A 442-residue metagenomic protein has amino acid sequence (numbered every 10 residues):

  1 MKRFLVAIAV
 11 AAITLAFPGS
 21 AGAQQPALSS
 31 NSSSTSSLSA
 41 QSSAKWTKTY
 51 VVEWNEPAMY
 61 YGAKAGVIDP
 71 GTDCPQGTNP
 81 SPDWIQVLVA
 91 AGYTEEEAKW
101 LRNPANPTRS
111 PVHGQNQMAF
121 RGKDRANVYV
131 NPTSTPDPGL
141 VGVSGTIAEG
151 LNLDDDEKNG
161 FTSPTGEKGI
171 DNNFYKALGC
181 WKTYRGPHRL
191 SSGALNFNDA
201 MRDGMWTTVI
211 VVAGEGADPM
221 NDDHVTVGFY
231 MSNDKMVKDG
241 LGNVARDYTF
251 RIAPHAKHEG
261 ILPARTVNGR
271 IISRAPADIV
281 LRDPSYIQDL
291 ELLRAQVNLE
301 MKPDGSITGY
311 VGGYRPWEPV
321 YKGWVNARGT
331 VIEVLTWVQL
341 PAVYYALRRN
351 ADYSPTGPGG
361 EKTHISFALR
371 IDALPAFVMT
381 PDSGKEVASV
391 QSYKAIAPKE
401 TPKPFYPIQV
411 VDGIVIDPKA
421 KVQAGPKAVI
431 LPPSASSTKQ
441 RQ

Functional and structural regions predicted by a protein language model:
M1-F4: Positively charged n-region of N-terminal signal peptides that target proteins for export
A7-A16: Bacterial N-terminal signal peptides
G19-A23: Sec/Tat signal peptide C-region and signal peptidase I cleavage site
Q25-Q442: Extracytosolic secretory-pathway proteins
